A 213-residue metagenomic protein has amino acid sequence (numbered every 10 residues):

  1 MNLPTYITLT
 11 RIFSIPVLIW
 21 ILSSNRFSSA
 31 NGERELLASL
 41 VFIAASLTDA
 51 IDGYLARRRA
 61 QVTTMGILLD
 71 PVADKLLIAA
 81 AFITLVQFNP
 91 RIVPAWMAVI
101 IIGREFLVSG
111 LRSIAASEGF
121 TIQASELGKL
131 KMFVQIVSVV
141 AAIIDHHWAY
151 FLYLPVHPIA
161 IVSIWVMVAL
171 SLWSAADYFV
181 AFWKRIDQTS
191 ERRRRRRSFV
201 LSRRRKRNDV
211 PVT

Functional and structural regions predicted by a protein language model:
M1-L9, S14-I15, L37-S46, G119-T213: C-terminal membrane-associated helical module and adjoining short loops/tails
F13, L47-L55, V72, L76 (+2 more regions): Active-site His/Glu-centered metal-binding helix of metallohydrolases
S14-M65, A81-I100, P155-L172: Membrane-embedded alpha-helical segments that form the functional core of polytopic membrane enzymes, especially those
I21-S24, V86-Q87, I114, A142-W148 (+1 more regions): Helix-loop junctions at the membrane-solvent interface of multi-pass transporters, primarily the C-terminal
I43, I102-S109: Alpha-helical transmembrane segments and their membrane-interface exit regions
L69-V72, A98-I100, S125-K131: Cytoplasmic-side transmembrane-helix entry/capping segments in multi-pass membrane proteins
M97, F106-G110, I136-I144: Mid-bilayer segments of alpha-helical transmembrane spans in multi-pass integral membrane proteins that mediate
V108-Q123: Membrane-helix boundary/interface segments in integral membrane proteins
